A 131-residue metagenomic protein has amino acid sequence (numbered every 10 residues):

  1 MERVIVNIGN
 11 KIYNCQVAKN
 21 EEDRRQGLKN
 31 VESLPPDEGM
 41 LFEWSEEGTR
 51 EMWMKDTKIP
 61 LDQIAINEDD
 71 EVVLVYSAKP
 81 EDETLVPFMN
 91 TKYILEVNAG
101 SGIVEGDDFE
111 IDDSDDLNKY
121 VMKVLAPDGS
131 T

Functional and structural regions predicted by a protein language model:
M1-S130: Compact, glycine-rich, soluble single-domain proteins
